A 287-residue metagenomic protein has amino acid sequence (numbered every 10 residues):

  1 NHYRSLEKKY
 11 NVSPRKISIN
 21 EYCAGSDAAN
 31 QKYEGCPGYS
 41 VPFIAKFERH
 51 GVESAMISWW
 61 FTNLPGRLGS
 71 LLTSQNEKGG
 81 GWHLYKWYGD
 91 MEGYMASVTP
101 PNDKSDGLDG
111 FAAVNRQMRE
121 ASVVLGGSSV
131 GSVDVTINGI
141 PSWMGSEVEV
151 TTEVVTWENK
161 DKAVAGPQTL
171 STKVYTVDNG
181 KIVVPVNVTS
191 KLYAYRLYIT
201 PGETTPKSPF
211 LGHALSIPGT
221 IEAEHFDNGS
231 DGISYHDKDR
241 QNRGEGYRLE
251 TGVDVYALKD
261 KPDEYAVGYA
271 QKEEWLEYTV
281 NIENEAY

Functional and structural regions predicted by a protein language model:
N1-E7, A29-Q31: Substrate-binding/catalytic cleft of secreted carbohydrate-active enzymes, primarily glycoside hydrolases
E7-S13: Short helix-capping segments at alpha-helix termini
I19-G127: Aromatic/acidic polysaccharide-binding cleft in carbohydrate-active enzymes
M95, T156-T172: Acidic Ser/Thr/Pro-rich low-complexity disordered segments that often serve as glycosylated linkers/stalks around
K104-N159, T189, T279, E283-Y287: Carbohydrate-binding surface patches
M118-S122, S132-D134, K181, A194 (+4 more regions): Intrinsic-disorder/low-complexity, polar/charged segments enriched in Ser/Thr/Lys/Arg/Asp/Glu/Gln
W157, P185-V186, P201-Y287: Extracytoplasmic
A165-T205, Y278: C-terminal beta-strand-rich structural cap/linker in extracellular carbohydrate-active enzymes
